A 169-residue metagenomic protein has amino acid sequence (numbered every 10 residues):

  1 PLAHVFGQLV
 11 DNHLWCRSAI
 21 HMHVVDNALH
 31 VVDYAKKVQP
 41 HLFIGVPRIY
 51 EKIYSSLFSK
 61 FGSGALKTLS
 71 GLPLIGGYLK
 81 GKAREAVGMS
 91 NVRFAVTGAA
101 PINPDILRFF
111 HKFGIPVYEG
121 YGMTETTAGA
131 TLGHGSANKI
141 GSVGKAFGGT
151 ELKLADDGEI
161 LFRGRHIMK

Functional and structural regions predicted by a protein language model:
L2-K82, N91, K112: Conserved AMP-binding/adenylation subdomain of ANL enzymes
F43, L79-K169: Conserved AMP-binding/adenylate-forming
